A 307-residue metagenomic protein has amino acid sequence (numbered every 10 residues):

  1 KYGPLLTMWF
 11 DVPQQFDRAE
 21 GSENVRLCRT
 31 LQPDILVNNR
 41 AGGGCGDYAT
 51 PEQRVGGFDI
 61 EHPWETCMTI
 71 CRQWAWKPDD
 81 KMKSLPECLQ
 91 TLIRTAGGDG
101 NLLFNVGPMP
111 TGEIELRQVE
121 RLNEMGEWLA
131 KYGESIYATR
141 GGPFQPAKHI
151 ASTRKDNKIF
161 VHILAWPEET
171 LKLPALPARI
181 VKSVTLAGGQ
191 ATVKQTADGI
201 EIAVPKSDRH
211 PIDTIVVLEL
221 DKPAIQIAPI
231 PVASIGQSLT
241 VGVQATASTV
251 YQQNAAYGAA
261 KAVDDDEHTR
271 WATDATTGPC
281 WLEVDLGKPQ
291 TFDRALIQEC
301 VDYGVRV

Functional and structural regions predicted by a protein language model:
K1-N254, L296-Q298, V305: Mature catalytic domains of secreted/periplasmic carbohydrate-active enzymes
I230-F292, C300-V307: Disordered, acidic Ser/Thr/Pro-rich linker "stalks" and the adjacent N-terminal cap of the next globular domain
